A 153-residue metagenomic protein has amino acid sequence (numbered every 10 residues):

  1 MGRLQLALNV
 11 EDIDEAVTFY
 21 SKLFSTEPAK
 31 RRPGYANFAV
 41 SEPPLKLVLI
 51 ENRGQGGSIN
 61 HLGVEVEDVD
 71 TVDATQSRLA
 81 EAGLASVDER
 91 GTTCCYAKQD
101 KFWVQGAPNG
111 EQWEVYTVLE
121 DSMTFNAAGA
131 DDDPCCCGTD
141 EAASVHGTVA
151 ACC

Functional and structural regions predicted by a protein language model:
G2-K46: Core segments of cupin and vicinal oxygen chelate
R3-E11, A39, G54-E81, K98-A107: Vicinal oxygen chelate
A16-T18, S77-V87: Short, positively charged
S25-K30, E67, G91-C94: Short linear motifs in intrinsically disordered
K46-I50, E114: Conserved beta-strand in the GNAT
I50-R53, V118-E120: Acetyl-CoA-dependent GNAT
A82-C153: Vicinal oxygen chelate
